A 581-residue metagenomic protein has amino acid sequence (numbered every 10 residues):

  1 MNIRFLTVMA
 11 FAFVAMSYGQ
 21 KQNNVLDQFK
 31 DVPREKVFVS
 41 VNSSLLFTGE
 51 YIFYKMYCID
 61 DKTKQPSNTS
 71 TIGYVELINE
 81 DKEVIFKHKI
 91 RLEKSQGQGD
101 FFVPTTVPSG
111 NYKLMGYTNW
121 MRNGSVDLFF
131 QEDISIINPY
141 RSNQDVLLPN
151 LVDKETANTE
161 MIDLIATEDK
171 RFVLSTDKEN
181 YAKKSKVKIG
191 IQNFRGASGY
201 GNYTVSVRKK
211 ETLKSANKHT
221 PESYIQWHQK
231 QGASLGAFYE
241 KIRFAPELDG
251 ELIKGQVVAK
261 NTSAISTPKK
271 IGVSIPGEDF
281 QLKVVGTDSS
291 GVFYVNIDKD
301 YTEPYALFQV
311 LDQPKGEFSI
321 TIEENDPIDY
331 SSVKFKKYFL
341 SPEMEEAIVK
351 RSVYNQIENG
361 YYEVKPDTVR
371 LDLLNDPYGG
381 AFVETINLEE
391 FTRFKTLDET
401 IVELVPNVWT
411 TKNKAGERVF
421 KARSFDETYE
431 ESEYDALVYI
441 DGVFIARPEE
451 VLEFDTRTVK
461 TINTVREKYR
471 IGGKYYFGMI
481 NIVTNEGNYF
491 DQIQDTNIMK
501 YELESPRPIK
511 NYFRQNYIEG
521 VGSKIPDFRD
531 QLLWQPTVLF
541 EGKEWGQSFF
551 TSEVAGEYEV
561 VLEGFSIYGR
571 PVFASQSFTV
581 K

Functional and structural regions predicted by a protein language model:
M1-Q28, I191: Bacterial Sec-dependent N-terminal signal peptides
Q20-K36, L46-F47, Y54-I90: Contiguous segments within soluble domain cores/interaction surfaces
K30-V32, S43, F47, N68 (+9 more regions): Surface-exposed, low-complexity/disordered segments and acidic/polar micro-motifs at processing/linker regions
Y74-I78, T204-S206, G272-S274, L437-Y439 (+1 more regions): Beta-strand signatures of extracellular beta-sandwich domains
H88-I90, F101, V285, P448 (+1 more regions): Short hydrophobic alpha-helix segments
R91, G97-T105, N111-K113: Ligand-binding face of N-terminal immunoglobulin V-set domains in extracellular IgSF glycoproteins
K421-V465: Periplasmic plug
